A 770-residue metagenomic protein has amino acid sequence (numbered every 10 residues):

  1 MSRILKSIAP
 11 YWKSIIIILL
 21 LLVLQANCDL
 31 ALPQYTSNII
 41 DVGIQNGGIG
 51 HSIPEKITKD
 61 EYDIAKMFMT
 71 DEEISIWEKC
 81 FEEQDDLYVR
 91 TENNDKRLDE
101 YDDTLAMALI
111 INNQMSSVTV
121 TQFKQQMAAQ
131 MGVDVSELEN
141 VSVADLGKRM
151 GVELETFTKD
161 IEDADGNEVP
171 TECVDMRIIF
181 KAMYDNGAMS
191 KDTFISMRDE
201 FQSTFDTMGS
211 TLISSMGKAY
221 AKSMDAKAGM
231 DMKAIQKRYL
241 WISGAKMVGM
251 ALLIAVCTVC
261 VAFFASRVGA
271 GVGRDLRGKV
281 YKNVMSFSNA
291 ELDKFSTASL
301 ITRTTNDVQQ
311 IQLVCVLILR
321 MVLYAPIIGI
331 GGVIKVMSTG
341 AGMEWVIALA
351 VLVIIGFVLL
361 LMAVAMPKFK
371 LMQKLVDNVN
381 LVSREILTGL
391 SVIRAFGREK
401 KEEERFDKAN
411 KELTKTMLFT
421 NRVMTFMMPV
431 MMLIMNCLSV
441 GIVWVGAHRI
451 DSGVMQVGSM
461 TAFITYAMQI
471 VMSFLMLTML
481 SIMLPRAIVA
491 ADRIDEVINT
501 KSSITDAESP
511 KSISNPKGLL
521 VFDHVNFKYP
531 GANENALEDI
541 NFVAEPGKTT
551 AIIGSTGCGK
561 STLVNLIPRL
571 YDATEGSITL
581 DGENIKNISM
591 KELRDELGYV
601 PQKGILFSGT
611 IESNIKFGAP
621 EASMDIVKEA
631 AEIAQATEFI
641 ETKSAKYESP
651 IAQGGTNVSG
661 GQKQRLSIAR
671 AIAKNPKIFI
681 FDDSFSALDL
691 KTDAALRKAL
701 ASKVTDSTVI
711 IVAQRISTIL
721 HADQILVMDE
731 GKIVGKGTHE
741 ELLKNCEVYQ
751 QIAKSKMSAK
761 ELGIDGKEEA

Functional and structural regions predicted by a protein language model:
M1-L32, T36-V248, L253, C257 (+12 more regions): Membrane-integrated ABC transporters
P10, D175, M183-A188, F194-M197 (+9 more regions): An intracellular "coupling" helix at the cytosolic face of ABC transporter transmembrane type-1 domains
Y11, V23-A31, V248-V259, I311-V314 (+7 more regions): Hydrophobic alpha-helical transmembrane bundles that constitute the permease/transmembrane domains of multi-pass
I15, H51, K66-A108, N112-Q125 (+3 more regions): ABC-type nucleotide-binding domain
I16, L20, W241, A245 (+7 more regions): Internal alpha-helical transmembrane segments of multi-pass membrane proteins, especially GPCRs
I44-H51, T58-A65, T70, R177-Y184 (+11 more regions): Short intracellular "coupling" helices and adjacent cytoplasmic loop segments at the cytosolic face of multi-pass
G331, K335-L352, G356, M362 (+2 more regions): Helix-loop-helix
